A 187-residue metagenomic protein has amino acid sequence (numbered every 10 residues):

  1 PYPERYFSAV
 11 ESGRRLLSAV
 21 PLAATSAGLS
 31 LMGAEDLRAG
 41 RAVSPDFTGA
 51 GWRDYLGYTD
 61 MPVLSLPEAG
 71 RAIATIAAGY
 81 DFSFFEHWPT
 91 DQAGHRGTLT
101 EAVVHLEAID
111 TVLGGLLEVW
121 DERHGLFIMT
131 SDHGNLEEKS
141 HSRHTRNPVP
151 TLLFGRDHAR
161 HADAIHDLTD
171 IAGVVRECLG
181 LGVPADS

Functional and structural regions predicted by a protein language model:
P1-D81, E86-A93: His/Asp/Glu-rich, glycine-adjacent segments that coordinate divalent cations and/or stabilize oxyanion chemistry on
A69, I73-I76, H105, I109-V112 (+2 more regions): Alpha-helical packing segments of well-folded alpha/beta enzyme cores
H87, M129-H133, L153-G155: Active-site proximal loops enriched in glycine and acidic residues that flank catalytic Cys/His/Asp and coordinate
A93-G94, L136-S140, R160-H161: Short active-site-adjacent structural elements
A93-T111: Active-site-proximal segments of metal-dependent phosphoesterases and phosphodiesterases across multiple
L106-H144, V175: Metal-dependent active-site segment of extracytoplasmic phospho-/sulfohydrolases and closely related
R143-C178: Substrate-binding rim/cap in mid-to-C-terminal beta-strand-loop elements of soluble/periplasmic
L181-S187: Polar, surface-exposed loop/tail segments that function as active-site lids or cofactor/substrate-recognition elements
